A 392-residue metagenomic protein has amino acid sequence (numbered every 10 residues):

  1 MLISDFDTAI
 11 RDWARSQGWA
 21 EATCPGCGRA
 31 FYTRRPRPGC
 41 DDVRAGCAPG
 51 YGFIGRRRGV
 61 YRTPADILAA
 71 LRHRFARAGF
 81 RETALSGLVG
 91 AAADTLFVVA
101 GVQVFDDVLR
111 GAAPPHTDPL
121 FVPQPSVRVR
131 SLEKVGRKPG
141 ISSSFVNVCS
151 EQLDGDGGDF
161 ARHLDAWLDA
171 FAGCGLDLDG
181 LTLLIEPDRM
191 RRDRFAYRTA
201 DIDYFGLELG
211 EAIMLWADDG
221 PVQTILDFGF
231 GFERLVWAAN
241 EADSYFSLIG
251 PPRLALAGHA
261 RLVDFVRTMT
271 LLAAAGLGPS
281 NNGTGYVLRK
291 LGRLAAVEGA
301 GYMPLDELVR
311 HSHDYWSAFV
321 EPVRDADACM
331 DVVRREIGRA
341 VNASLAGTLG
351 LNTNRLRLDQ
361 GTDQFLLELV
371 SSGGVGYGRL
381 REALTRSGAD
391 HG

Functional and structural regions predicted by a protein language model:
M1-R15: Short, intrinsically disordered terminal segments enriched in charged and Pro/Gly residues
R11-A20, R29-R35: Short, flexible, mixed-charge glycine/proline-rich loop motifs that serve as phosphate/nucleic-acid-contacting
C27, C40, T199: Short cysteine clusters
R35-Y51: Cysteine-rich micro-motifs
Y51-R289, G299-D314, R324, R334-T362 (+1 more regions): Structured aminoacyl-transfer and RNA-binding surfaces used for tRNA recognition/handling in the translation apparatus
V320, R324-A328: RNA-contacting regions in translation and RNA-metabolism proteins, encompassing KH/S1 modules where present
